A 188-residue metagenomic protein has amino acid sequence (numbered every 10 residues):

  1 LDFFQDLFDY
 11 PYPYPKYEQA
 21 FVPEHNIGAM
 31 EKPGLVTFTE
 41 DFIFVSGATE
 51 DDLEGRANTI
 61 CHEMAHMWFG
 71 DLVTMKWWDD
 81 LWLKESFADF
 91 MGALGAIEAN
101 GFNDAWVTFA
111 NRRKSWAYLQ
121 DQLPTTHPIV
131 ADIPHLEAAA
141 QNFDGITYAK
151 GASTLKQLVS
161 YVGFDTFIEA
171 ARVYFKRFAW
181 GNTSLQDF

Functional and structural regions predicted by a protein language model:
L1-F188: Hydrophobic alpha-helical and helix-loop surface patches within well-folded domains that function as non-catalytic
